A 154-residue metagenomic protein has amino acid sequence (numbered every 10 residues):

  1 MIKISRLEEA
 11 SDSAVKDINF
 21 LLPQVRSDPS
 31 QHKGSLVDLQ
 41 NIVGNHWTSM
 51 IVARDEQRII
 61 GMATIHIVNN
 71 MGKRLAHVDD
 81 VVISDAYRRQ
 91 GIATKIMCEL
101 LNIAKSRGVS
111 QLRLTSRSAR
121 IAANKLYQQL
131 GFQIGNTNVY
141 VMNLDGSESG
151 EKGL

Functional and structural regions predicted by a protein language model:
I2-K73, M97-E99, I134-G135, N143: Acetyl-CoA-dependent GNAT
V68-N70, A86, A119, D145-S147: Short coil/turn motifs at secondary-structure junctions
R74-D85: Conserved acetyl-CoA binding element of GNAT-fold acetyltransferases
I83, R89-N102, Q129: Conserved acetyl-CoA-binding loop-helix of GNAT-fold acetyltransferases
T94, S118-N136, V141-M142: Conserved active-site alpha-helix within GNAT-family acetyltransferase domains
A104-S116: Conserved GNAT acetyl-CoA-binding A-motif
N143-L154: Generic C-terminal helix-cap and adjacent flexible tail
